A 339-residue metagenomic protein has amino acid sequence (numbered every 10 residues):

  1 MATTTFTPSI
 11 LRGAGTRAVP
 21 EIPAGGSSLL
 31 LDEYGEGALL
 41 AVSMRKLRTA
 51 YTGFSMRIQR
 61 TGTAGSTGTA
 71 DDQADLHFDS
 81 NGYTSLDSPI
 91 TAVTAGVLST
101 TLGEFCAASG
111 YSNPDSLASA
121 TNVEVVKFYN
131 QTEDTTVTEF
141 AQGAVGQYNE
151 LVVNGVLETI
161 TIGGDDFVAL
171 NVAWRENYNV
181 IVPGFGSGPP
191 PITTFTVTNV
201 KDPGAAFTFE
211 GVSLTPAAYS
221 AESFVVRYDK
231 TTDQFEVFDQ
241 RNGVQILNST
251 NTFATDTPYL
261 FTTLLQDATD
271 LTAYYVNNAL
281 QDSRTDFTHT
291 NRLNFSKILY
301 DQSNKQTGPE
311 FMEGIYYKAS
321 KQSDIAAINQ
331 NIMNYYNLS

Functional and structural regions predicted by a protein language model:
M1-A50, Y317, S323-S339: Enriched but not universal
A2, G65-V93, S99, S119-N154 (+2 more regions): Short, tryptophan-glycine- and acidic/Ser/Thr-enriched carbohydrate-recognition patches
S9, G26-S119: Extended N-terminal export/anchoring regions of large proteins
V42, D115-T121, V126-E176, F195-G204 (+1 more regions): Extracellular glycan-interaction surfaces
F54-G62, F78, G82, K127 (+2 more regions): Extracellular, beta-strand-rich glycan-interacting domains
I58-H77, W174-V182, L214-S223, N242-N248 (+1 more regions): Short, surface-exposed beta-strand/loop "edge" segments at domain boundaries and coil↔beta transitions
G204-V212: Beta-strand acidic-aromatic groove motif in beta-rich domains, primarily in extracellular
S283-E310: Flexible glycan-contacting loops in extracellular carbohydrate-active proteins
